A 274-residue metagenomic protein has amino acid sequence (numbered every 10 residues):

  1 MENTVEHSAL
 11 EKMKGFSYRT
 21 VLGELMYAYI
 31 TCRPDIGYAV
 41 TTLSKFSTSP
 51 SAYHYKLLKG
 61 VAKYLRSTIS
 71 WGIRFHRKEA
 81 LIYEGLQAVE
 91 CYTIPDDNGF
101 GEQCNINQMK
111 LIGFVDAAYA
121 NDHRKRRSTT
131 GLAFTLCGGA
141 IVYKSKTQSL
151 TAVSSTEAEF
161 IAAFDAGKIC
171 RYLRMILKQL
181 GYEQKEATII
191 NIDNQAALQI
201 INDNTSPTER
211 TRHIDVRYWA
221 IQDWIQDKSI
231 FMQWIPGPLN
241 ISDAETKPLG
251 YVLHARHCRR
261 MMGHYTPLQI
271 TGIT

Functional and structural regions predicted by a protein language model:
M1-Y83, P236, E245: C-terminal reverse transcriptase regions that engage the nucleic-acid substrate
N3-M13, P95-G99, S145-S149: Active-site-adjacent structural elements in folded domains
L10-Y38, A118-T129, S155-M175: Conserved pre-motif C helix in the palm subdomain of viral-like polymerases
T20-V21, I30, R66, Q103-N107 (+5 more regions): Intrinsically disordered, low-complexity regulatory regions enriched in Ser/Pro/Gly/Thr and acidic residues
F46, K110, K146-T274: RNase H-like nuclease module associated with reverse transcription
S47-T48, L81-Y83, Y119-H123, I141-V142 (+2 more regions): Flexible loop/turn segments at secondary-structure boundaries
K63-V115, Y182: Structured nucleic-acid-interacting core domains from mobile-element enzymes and related host factors, especially RNase
Y92, N105-T156: RNase H-like nuclease fold core
